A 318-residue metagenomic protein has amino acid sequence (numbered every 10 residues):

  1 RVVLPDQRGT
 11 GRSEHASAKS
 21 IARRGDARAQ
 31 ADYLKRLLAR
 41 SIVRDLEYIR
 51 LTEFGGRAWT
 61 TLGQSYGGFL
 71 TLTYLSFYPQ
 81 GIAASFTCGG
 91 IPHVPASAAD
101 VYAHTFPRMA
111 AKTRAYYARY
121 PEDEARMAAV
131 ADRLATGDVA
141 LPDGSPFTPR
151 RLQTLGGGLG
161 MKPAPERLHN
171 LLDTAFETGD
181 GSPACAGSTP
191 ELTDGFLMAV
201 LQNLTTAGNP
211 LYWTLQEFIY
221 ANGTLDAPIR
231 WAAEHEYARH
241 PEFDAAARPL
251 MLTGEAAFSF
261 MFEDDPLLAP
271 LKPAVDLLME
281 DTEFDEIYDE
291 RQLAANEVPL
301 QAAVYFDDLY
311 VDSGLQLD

Functional and structural regions predicted by a protein language model:
R1-D143, L267-K272, D285-I287, R291-Q292 (+1 more regions): Gly/Pro-rich cap/lid or specificity-loop segments adjacent to the active site
L38, D276-T282, F306: Short, flexible loop segments at the rims of nucleotide/cofactor-binding pockets, characterized by
A39, F258-S259, A302: Generic secretory/membrane-interface signal
G63, G156, V304: Pocket-edge structural micro-motifs
D138-D281: Alpha/beta-hydrolase fold active-site neighborhood
A164-L168, D308-L315: Conserved alpha/beta-hydrolase "acid-adjacent" motif
N296, Q301-V304: Short beta-strand/loop motif that positions the catalytic acidic residue of the alpha/beta-hydrolase fold
D318: Catalytic histidine neighborhood in serine/cysteine hydrolases with alpha/beta-hydrolase-type architecture
